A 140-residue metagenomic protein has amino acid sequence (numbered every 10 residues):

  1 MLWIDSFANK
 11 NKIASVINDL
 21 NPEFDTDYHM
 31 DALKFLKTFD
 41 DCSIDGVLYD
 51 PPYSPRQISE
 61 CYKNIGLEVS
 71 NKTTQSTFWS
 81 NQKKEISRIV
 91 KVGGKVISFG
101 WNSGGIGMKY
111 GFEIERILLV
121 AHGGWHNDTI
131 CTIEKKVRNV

Functional and structural regions predicted by a protein language model:
M1-V140: Class I S-adenosyl-L-methionine-dependent methyltransferase catalytic core
